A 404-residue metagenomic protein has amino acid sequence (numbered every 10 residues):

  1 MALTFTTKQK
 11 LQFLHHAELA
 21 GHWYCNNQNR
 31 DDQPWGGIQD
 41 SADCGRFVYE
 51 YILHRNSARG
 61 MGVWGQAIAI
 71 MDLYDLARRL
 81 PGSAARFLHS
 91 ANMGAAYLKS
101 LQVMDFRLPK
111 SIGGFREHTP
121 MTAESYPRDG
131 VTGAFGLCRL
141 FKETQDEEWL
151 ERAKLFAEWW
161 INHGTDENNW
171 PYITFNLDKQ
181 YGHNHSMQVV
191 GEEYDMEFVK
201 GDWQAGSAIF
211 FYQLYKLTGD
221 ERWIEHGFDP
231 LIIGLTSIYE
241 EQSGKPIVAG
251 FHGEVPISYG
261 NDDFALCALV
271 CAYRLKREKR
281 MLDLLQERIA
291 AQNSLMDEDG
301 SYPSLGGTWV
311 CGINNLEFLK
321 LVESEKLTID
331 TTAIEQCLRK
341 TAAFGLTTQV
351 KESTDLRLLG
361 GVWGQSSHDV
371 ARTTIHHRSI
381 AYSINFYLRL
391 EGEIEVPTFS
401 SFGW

Functional and structural regions predicted by a protein language model:
M1-W404: Glycan-recognition and catalytic cores of secretory/periplasmic carbohydrate-active enzymes
